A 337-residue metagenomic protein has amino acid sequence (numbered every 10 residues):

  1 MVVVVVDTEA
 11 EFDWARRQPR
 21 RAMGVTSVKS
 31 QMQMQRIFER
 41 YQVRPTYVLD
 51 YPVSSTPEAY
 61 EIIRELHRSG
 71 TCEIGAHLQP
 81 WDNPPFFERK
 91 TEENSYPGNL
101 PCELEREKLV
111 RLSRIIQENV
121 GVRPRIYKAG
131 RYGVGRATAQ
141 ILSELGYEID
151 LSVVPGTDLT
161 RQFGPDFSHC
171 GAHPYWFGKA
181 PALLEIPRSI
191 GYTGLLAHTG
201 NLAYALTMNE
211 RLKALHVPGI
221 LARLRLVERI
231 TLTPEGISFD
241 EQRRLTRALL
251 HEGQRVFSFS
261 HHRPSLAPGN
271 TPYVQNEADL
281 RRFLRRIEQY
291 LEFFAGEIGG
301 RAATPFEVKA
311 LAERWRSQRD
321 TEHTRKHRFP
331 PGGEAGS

Functional and structural regions predicted by a protein language model:
M1-S69, E297: Active-site beta->alpha N-cap acidic-glycine motif
M1-V5, R44-T46, T71-G75, P124-I126 (+3 more regions): Structural preference for beta-strand elements that scaffold enzyme active sites
W14-R20, F86-N99, G269-Q275: Surface-exposed, active-site-proximal loop segments in enzymatic domains
Q33-V43, R111-R123, A248-G253, Q289-R301: A structural motif corresponding to the C-terminal end of an alpha-helix and its immediate exit/capping segment
Y51-G133, P181, P187-Y192, S260-P264: Metal-dependent polysaccharide deacetylase catalytic core of the NodB/CE4 family, i.e., the active-site-bearing domain
P85-F86, R161-P165, T199, A267-V274: Histidine/acidic-residue-rich catalytic or RNA/ligand-binding cores of hydrolases and nuclease-related proteins
A129-E252: Active-site-adjacent pocket scaffolds in enzyme catalytic domains
V217-R325, S337: C-terminal domain-boundary segment and adjacent tail
